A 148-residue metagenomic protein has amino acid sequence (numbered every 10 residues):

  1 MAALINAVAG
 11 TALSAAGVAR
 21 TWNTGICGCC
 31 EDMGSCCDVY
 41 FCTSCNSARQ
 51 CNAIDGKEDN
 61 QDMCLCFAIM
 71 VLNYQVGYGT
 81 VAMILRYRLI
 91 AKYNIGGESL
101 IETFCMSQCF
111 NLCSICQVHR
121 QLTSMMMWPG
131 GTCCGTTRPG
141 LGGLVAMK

Functional and structural regions predicted by a protein language model:
M1-K148: Intracellular leaflet-associated regions of eukaryotic membrane-associated proteins
